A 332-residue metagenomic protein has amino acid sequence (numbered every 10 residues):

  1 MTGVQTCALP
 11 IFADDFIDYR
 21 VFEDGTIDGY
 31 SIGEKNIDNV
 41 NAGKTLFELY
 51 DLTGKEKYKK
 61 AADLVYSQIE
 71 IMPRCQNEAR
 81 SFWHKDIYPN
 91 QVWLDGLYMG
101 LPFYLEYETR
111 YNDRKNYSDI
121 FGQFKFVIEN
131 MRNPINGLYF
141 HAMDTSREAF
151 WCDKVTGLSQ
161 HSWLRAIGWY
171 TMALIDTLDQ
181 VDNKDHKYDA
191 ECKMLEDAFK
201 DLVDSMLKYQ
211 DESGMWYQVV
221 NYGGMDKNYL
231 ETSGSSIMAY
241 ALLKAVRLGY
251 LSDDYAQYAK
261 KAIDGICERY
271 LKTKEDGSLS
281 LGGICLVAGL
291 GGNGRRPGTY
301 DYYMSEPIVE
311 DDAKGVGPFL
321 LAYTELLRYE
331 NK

Functional and structural regions predicted by a protein language model:
T2-L9: Short, small-residue-biased leader/transition segments that mark boundaries at the very start of proteins
P10-D28, K60-R80, R114, D119-F140 (+3 more regions): Long, well-ordered core segments of solenoidal/helical folds
P10-F12, Y19-I37, N41-G43, L49-K60 (+5 more regions): CBM-like carbohydrate-recognition segments
V21-V40, H84-L97, W151-M172, D189-E191 (+5 more regions): Solvent-exposed loop and edge beta-strand segments that line ligand/cofactor-binding and catalytic clefts
D24-G29, L101, Y117, V127-M131 (+7 more regions): His/Met- and acidic-residue-enriched segments that coordinate or traffic transition-metal cofactors and support
D95-R110: Acidic/serine-rich, low-complexity amphipathic helices located in mid- to C-terminal regulatory regions
Y107-S118, T177-K193, A245-D253: Inter-helical turn/loop segments and adjacent helix faces that build the functional surface of alpha-helical bundle
